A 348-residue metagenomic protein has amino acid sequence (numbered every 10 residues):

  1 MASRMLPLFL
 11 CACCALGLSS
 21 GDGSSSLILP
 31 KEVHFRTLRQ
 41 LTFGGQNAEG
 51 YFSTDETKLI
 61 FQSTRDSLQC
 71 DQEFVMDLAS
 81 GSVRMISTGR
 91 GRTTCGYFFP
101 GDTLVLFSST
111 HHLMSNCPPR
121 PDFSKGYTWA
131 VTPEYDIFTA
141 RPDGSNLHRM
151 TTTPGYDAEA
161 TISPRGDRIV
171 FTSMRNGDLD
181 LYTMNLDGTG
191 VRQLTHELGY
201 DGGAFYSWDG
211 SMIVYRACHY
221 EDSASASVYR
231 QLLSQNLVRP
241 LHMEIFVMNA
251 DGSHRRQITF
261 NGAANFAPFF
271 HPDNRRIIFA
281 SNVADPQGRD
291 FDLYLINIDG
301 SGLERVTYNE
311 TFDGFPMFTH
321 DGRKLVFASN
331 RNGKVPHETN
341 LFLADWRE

Functional and structural regions predicted by a protein language model:
D22-R36, Y135: Blade/loop signatures of beta-propeller domains
S26, T37-Q69: Beta-strand-rich domains and repeat architectures in extracellular enzymes and scaffolds, especially beta-propellers
T37-Q40, G81-R84, Y127, E134 (+4 more regions): Predominantly a core beta-strand signature of beta-propeller blades across repeat-based propeller domains
F43-Q46, S63-E73, T88-T93, S108-I137 (+9 more regions): A flexible loop/linker signature enriched in serine peptidases of the S9 family
T54-D55, P100-G101, P164-R165, W208-D209 (+2 more regions): Residue-level detector of Asp-centered blade-edge/turn motifs that repeat once per structural unit in beta-propeller
L59-I60, V105, I169, I213 (+2 more regions): Hydrophobic beta-strand positions that form the internal "hydrophobic ladder" of WD40/Gbeta-like beta-propeller blades
D77-G81, R141-S145, N185-T189, N249-S253 (+2 more regions): Short loop/turn segments that connect beta-strands within beta-propeller blades
